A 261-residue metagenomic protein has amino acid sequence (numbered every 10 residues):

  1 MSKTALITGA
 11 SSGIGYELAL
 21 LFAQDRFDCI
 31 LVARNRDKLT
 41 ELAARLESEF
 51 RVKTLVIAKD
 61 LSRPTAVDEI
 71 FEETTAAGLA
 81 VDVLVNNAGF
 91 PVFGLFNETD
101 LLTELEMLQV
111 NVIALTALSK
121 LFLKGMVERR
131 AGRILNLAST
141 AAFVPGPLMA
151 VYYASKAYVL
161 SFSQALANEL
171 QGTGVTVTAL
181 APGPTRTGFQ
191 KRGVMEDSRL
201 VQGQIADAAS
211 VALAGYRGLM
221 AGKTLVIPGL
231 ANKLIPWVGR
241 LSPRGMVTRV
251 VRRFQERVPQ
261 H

Functional and structural regions predicted by a protein language model:
S11-G13: Conserved glycine-rich cofactor-binding loop
D25-L42: Conserved glycine-rich Rossmann-like NAD(P)H-binding loop of the short-chain dehydrogenase/reductase
N87-V92: Conserved NAD(P)H cofactor-binding loop of Rossmann-fold oxidoreductase domains
L95-N97, T103-L108: Substrate-binding pocket helix/loop in short-chain dehydrogenase/reductase
S119, S155: Active-site helix of classical SDR
S139: Residue(s) in the substrate-gating loop at a strand-loop-helix junction that position the organic substrate next
E169-A231, G245: SDR active-site lid
